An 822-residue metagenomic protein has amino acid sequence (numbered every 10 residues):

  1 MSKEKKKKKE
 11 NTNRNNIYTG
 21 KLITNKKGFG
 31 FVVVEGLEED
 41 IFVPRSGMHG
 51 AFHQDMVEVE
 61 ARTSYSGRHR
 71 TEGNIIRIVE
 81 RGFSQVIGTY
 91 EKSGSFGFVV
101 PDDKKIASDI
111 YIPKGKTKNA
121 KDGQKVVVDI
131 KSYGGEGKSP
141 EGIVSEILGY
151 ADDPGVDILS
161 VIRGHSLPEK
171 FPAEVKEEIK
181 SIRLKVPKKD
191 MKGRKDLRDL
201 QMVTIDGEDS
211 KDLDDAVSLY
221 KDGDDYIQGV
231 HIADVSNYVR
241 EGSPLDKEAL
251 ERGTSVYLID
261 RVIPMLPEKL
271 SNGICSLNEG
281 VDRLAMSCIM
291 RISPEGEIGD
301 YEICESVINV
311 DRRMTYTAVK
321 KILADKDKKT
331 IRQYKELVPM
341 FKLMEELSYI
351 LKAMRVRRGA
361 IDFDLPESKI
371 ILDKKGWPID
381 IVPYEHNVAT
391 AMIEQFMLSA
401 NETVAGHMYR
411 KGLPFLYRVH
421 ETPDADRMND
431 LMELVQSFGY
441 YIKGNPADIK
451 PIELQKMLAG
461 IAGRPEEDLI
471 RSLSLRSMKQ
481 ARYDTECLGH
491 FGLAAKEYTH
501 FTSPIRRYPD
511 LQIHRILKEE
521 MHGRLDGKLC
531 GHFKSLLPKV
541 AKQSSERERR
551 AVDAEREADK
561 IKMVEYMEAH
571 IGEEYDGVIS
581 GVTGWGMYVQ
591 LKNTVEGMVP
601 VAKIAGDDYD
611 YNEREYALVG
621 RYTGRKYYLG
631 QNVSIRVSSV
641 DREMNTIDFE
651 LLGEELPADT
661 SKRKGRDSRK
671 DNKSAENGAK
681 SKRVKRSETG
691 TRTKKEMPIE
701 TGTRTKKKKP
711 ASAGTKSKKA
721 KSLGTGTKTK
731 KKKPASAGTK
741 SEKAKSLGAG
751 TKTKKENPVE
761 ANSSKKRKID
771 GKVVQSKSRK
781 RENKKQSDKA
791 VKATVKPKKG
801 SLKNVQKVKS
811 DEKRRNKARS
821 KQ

Functional and structural regions predicted by a protein language model:
M1-G229, S236-D282, R313, A318-K321 (+2 more regions): Charge-lined substrate channels and their catalytic hotspots, especially those that engage the 3′ end of RNA
N11-N16, N25, N74, N119 (+19 more regions): Detector for Asparagine
G20, F31-V33, P44, K92 (+18 more regions): Intrinsically disordered, low-complexity regions enriched in small/polar residues
L37-H53, G82, I106-K114, P154-V161 (+11 more regions): Single-stranded RNA-binding regions, centering on S1/OB-family and related RNA-binding modules
I75, L343-E346, N762, R767: Extended, compositionally biased low-complexity polar/Lys-Gly-rich tracts and adjacent boundary/linker regions are
V127, S132-G134, S160-R163, L167 (+6 more regions): Electropositive polyanion-binding surfaces
